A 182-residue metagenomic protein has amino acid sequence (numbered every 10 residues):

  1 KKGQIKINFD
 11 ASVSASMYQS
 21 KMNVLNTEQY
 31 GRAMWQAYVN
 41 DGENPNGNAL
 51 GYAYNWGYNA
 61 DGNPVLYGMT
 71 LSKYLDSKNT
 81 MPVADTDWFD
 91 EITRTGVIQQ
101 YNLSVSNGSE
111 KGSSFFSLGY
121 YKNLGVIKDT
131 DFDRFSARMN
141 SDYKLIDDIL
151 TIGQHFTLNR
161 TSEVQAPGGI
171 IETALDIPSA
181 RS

Functional and structural regions predicted by a protein language model:
K2-K128, P167: Residues embedded in well-ordered regular secondary structure
A15-Y18, T151, T157-A166: Short, conserved secondary-structure transition motifs
V24-Y30, D133-S136, G168-P178: Flexible, surface-exposed loop regions and adjacent strand-edge segments of Gram-negative outer-membrane beta-barrel
N79-T80, T157, V164-S182: Acidic/polar loop-and-plug regions of large Gram-negative outer-membrane beta-barrel proteins
S104-G108, S117, N140-K144, H155-T157: Transmembrane beta-barrel domains of outer membrane proteins
K111-S114, D148-I152: Repeated loop/turn-to-beta-strand initiation elements of outer-membrane beta-barrel proteins
N123, S136-R138: Short helix/strand-bridging catalytic loops that position acidic/His residues to coordinate divalent metals and engage
